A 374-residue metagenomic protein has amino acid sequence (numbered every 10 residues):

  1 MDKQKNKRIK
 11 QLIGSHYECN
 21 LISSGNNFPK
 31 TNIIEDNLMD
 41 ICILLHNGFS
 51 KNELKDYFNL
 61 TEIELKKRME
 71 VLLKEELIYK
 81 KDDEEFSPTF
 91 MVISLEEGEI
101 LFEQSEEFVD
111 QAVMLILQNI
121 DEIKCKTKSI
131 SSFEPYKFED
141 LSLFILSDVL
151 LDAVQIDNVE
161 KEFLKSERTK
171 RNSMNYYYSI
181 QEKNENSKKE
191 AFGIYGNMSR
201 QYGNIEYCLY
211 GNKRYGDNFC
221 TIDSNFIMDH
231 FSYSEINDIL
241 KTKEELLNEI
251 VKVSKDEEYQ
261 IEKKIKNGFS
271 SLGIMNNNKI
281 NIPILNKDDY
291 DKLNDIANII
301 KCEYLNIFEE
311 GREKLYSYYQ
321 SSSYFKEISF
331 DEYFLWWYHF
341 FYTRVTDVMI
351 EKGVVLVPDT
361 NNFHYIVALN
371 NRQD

Functional and structural regions predicted by a protein language model:
R8-M39, G203-K241: Short alpha-helical segments that sit at the start of domains
N37-L60: N-terminal helix-turn-helix DNA-binding core of bacterial DNA-binding proteins
H46-E53, D238-Y259: Short capping segments at the starts of secondary-structure elements
F58-E75, K80, K255-L272: Short amphipathic alpha-helical interaction segments
E84-F90, N276-K287: Minor-groove-contacting beta-hairpin "wing" of winged helix-turn-helix DNA-binding domains
F90-C125, N286-Y319: Short, amphipathic alpha-helical interaction segments positioned at domain boundaries
E103-E206: Extended alpha-helical scaffolding regions
F133-E134, F138, F269-G273, D295-Q373: Phosphate/adenylate-binding glycine loop and adjacent helical scaffold
